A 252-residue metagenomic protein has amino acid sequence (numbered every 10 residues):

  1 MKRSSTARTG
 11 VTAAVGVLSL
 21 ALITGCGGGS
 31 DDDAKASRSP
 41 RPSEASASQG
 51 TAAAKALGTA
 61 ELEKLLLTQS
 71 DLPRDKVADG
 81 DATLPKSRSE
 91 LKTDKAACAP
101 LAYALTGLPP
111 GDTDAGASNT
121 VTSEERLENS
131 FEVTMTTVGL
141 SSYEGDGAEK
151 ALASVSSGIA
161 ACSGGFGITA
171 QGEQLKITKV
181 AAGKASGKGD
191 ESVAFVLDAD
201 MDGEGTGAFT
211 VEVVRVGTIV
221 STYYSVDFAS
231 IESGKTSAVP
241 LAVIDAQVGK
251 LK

Functional and structural regions predicted by a protein language model:
K2-A14: Bacterial N-terminal signal peptides that target proteins for export
T12, L20-L65, T93-A97, A102-P110 (+1 more regions): N-terminal low-complexity, Pro/Thr-rich disordered segments that flank secretion/membrane-targeting signals
A52-E90: Post-signal-peptide N-terminal segment of Sec-exported extracytoplasmic proteins
V77-G207, V243: A small/polar (G/S/T-enriched), proline-flanked helix-loop surface module common in exported/cell-envelope proteins
S123, A208-G217: Short, surface-exposed beta-strand/loop micro-motifs that present aromatic residues
T136-G139, T218-D227: Short, well-ordered beta-strand elements
S186-D190, V214-V220: Short, solvent-exposed coil/turn segments at beta-strand boundaries
D227-K252: Surface-exposed amphipathic alpha-helical segments
